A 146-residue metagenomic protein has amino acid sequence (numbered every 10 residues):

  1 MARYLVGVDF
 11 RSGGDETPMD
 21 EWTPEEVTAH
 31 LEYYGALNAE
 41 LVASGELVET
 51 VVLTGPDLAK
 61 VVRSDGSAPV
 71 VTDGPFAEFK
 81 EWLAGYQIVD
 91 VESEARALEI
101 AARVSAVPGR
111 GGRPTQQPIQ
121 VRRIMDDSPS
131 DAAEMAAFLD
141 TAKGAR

Functional and structural regions predicted by a protein language model:
M1-R146: Conserved, structured core segments of small domains
